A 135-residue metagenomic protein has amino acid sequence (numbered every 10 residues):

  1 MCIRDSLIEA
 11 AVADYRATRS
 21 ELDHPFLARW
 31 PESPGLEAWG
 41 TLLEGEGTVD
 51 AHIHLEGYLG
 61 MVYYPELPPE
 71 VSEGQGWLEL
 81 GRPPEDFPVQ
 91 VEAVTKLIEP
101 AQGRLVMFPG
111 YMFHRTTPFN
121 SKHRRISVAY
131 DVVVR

Functional and structural regions predicted by a protein language model:
M1-D5: Conserved small/polar residues in nucleotide/adenosyl-binding loops
E9-A17, T41: Amphipathic, well-packed alpha-helical segments that form the structural scaffold of globular domains
A17-E32, I53-H54, S72-G74: Short acidic alpha-helical/loop segments enriched in Asp/Glu that coordinate divalent cations
W30-L42: A short glycine-rich, His/Asp/Glu-containing loop-to-beta-strand
T41-G45, H54-V71, G81-P84, D131: Short, conserved beta-strand element in jelly-roll/cupin
E46-L59, E73-Q75, A93, P100-Q102: A short beta-loop-beta micro-motif enriched in histidine and acidic residues
G76-R135: Catalytic core of Fe(II)/2-oxoglutarate
